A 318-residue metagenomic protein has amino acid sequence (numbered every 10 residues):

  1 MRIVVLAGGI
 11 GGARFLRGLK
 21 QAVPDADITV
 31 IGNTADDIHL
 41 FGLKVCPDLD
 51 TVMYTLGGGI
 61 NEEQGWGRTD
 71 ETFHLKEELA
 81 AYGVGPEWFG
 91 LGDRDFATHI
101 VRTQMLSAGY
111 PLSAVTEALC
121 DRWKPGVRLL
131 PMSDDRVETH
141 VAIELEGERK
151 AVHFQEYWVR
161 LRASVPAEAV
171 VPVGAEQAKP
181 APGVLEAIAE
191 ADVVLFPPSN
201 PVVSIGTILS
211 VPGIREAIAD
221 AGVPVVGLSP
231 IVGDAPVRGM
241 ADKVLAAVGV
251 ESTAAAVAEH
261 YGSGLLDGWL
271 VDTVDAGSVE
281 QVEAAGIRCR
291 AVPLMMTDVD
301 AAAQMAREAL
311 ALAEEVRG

Functional and structural regions predicted by a protein language model:
M1-V4: Extreme N-terminal starter segment of soluble prokaryotic enzymes
L16-K20, S204-A217, V279, E283: Short Gly/Thr/Asp-enriched flexible loops that form oxyanion-binding sites at enzyme active sites
P24-A26, A221-V225, L266, I287: A short helix->loop->beta-strand "cap" motif at the edges of active sites that frequently abuts
T29-N33, P224-I231, D267-T273: Short internal beta-strands
N33-P172: Electropositive, gly/pro-rich neighborhoods at or near active sites that engage anionic ligands
E168-A187: Active-site glycine-rich loop that binds ribose-phosphate moieties when present
L209-V248: Redox- and metal-dependent alpha/beta enzyme cores, enriched for Fe-S-associated oxidoreductases and cofactor-handling
R238-G318: C-terminal functional extensions of proteins
